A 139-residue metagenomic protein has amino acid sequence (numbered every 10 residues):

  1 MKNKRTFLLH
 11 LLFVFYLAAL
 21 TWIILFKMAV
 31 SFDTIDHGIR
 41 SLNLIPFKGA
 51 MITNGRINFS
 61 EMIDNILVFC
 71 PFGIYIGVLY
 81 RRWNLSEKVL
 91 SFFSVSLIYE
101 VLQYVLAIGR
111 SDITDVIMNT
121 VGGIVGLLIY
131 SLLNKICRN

Functional and structural regions predicted by a protein language model:
M1-I113, L127-N139: Bulky hydrophobic segments
